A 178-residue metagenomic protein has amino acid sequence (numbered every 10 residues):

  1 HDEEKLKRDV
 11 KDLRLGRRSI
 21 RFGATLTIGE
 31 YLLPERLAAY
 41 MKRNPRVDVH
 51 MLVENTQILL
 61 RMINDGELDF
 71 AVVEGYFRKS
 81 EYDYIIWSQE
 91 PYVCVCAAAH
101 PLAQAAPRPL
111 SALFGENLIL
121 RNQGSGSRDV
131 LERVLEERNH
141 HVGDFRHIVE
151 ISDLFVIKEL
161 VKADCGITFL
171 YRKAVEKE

Functional and structural regions predicted by a protein language model:
H1-R14: Alpha-helical "hinge/linker" immediately C-terminal to small N-terminal DNA-binding modules
K5, A39, R61-M62, I86 (+2 more regions): Well-formed, non-transmembrane alpha-helical positions, independent of function
R14, K79-I119, Q123: Flexible hinge/capping segments at coil-to-helix
G16-K79, I151: Central regulatory/effector-binding core of bacterial HTH transcription factors
S19-G23, A71, V95, I119 (+1 more regions): Short, well-ordered beta-strand segments
L32, D48, M62, G66-E67 (+6 more regions): Conserved functional loop/turn residues at catalytic and ligand-binding sites
N55-L68, V73-E74, R133-E178: Hydrophobic hinge/microswitch elements
L118-N139: Secondary-structure junction motif
